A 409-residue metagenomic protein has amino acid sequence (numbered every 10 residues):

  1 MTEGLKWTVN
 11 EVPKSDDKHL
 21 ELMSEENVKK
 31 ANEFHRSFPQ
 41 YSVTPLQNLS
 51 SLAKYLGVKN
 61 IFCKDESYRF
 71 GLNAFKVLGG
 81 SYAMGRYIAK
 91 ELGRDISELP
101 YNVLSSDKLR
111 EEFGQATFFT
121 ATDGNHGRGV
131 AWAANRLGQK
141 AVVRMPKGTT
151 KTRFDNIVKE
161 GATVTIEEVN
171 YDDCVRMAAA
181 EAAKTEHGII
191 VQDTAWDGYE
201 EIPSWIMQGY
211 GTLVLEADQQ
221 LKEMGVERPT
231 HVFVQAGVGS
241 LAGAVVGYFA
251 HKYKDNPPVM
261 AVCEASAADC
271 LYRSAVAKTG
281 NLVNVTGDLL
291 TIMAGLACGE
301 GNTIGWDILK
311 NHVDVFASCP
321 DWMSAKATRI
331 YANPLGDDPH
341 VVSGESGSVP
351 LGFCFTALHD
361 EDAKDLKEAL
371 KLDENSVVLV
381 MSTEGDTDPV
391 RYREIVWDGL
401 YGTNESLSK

Functional and structural regions predicted by a protein language model:
M1-K409: PLP-dependent amino-acid enzyme catalytic core
